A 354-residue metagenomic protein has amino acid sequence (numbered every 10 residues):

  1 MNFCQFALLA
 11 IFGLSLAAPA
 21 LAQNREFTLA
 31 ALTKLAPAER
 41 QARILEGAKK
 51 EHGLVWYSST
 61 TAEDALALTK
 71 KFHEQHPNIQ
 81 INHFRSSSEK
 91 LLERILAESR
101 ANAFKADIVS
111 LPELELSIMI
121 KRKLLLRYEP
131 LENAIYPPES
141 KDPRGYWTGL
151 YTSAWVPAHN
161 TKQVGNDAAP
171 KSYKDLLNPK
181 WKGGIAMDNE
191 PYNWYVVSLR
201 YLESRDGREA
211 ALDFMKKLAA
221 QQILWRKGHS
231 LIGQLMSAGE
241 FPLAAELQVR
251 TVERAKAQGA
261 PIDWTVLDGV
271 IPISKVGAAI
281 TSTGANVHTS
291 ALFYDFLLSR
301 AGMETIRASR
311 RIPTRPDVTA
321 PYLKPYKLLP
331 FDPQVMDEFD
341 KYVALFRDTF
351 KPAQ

Functional and structural regions predicted by a protein language model:
A18-A22: Sec/Tat signal peptide C-region and signal peptidase I cleavage site
P37-V55, S59-N78, P157, A308: Short, polar/charged alpha-helical segment
V55-K70, N82-S99, A103-E240: Extracytoplasmic ligand-binding site segments that recognize negatively charged/polar headgroups
E115-I118, P242-P261: A ligand-binding cleft/hinge motif common to bilobed small-molecule-binding domains
L125-E132, G145-T148, K174, L243 (+4 more regions): Short beta-strand->loop
V156-Q163, L199-E203, S274-T289, T305: A bilobed periplasmic-binding-protein/Venus flytrap-type ligand-binding module shared by bacterial periplasmic
W181-P191, F296-T319: Periplasmic-binding protein-like
T319-Q354: Extracellular/periplasmic bilobal clamshell ligand-binding domains
